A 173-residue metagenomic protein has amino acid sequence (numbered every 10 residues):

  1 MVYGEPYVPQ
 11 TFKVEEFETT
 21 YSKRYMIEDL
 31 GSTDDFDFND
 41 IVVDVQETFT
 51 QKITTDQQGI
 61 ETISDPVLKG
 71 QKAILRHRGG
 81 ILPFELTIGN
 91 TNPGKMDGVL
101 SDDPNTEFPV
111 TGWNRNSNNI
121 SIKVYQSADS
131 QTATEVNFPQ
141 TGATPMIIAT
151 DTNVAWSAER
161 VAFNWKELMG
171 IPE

Functional and structural regions predicted by a protein language model:
M1-E173: Extracellular distal adhesion/interaction modules in secreted or cell-surface proteins
